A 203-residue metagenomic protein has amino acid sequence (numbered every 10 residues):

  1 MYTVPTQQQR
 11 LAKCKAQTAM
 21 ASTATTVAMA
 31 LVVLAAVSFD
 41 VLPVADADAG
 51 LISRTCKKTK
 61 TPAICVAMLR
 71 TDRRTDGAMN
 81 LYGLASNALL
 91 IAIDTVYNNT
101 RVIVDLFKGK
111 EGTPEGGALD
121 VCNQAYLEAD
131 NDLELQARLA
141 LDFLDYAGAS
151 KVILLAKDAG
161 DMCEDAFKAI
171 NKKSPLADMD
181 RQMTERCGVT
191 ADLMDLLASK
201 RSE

Functional and structural regions predicted by a protein language model:
M1-Y2, C65: Intrinsic structural disorder
Y2-D48: Terminal membrane/secretory targeting segments in land-plant proteins
A45-E203: Folded extracytoplasmic luminal domains of secretory or organellar precursors
